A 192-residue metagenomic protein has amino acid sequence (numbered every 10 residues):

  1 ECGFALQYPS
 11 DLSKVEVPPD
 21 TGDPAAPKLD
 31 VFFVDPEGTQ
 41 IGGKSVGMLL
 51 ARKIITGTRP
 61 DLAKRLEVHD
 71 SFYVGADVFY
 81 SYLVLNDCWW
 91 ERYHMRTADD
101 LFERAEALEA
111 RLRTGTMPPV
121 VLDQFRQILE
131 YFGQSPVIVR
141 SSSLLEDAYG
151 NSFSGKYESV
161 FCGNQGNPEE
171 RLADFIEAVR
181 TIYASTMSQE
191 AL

Functional and structural regions predicted by a protein language model:
E1-L192: Nucleotide/phosphate-binding sheet-loop regions of phosphoryl- and nucleotidyl-transfer enzymes
